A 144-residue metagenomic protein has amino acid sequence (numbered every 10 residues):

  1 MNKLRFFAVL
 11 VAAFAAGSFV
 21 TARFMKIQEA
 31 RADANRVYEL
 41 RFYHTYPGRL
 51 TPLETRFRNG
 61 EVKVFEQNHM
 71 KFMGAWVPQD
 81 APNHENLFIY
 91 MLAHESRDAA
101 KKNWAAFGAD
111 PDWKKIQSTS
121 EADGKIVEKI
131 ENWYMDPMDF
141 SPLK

Functional and structural regions predicted by a protein language model:
M1-V11: Bacterial N-terminal signal peptides that target proteins for export
R5-F7, F19-A34, T55-M73, A93-M138: An amphipathic, aromatic/His-enriched active-site/gating alpha helix that lines ligand/cofactor pockets
A13-S18: Hydrophobic h-region of N-terminal signal peptides that target proteins for export in Gram-negative bacteria
I27-H44, V77, N83-S96: Accessory recognition modules or surfaces
T45-E54: Short, surface-exposed ligand-recognition loops at beta-strand->loop->(often short) alpha-helix junctions that present
T51-P52, F140-L143: Short, solvent-exposed loop/turn elements at domain surfaces
D80-A81, K125: Acidic pyrophosphate-coordinating catalytic loop
A105, L143-K144: An acidic-aromatic pocket/loop used at catalytic or ligand-binding sites
